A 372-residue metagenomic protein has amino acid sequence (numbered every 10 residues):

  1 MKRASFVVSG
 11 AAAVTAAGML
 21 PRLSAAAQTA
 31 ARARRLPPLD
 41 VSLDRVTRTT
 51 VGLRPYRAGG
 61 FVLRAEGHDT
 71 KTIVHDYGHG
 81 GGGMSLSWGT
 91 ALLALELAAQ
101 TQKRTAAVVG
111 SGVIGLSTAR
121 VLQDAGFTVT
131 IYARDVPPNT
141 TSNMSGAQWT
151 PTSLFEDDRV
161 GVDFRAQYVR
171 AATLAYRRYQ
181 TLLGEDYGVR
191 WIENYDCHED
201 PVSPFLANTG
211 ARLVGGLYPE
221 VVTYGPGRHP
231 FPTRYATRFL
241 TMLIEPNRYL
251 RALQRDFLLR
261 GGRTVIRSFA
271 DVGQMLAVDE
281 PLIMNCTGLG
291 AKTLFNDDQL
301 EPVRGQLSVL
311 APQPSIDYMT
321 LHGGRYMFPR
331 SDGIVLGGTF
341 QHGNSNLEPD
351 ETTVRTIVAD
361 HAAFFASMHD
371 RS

Functional and structural regions predicted by a protein language model:
A4-A26: N-terminal export signals
A13, V51-T70, S142-M144, R178-D256: Flavin (FAD/FMN) cofactor-binding and adjacent substrate-gating region of FAD-dependent oxidoreductase domains
T29-D69, G78, M84-L86, L92 (+4 more regions): Active-site substrate-recognition segment that forms the wall of the catalytic cavity or substrate channel
G82-L86, D163-T173, T237-A252, E348-P349: Short beta-strand to alpha-helix junction loop
R104-G112: Beta1/beta-strand and adjacent pyrophosphate-binding region of the FAD-binding site in flavoprotein oxidoreductases
D135-A171, E220-G227: Glycine-rich active-site loop/strand segments that organize a redox cofactor
T241-S315, N344: Predominantly flavin-linked oxidoreductase catalytic cores and closely associated redox partners
